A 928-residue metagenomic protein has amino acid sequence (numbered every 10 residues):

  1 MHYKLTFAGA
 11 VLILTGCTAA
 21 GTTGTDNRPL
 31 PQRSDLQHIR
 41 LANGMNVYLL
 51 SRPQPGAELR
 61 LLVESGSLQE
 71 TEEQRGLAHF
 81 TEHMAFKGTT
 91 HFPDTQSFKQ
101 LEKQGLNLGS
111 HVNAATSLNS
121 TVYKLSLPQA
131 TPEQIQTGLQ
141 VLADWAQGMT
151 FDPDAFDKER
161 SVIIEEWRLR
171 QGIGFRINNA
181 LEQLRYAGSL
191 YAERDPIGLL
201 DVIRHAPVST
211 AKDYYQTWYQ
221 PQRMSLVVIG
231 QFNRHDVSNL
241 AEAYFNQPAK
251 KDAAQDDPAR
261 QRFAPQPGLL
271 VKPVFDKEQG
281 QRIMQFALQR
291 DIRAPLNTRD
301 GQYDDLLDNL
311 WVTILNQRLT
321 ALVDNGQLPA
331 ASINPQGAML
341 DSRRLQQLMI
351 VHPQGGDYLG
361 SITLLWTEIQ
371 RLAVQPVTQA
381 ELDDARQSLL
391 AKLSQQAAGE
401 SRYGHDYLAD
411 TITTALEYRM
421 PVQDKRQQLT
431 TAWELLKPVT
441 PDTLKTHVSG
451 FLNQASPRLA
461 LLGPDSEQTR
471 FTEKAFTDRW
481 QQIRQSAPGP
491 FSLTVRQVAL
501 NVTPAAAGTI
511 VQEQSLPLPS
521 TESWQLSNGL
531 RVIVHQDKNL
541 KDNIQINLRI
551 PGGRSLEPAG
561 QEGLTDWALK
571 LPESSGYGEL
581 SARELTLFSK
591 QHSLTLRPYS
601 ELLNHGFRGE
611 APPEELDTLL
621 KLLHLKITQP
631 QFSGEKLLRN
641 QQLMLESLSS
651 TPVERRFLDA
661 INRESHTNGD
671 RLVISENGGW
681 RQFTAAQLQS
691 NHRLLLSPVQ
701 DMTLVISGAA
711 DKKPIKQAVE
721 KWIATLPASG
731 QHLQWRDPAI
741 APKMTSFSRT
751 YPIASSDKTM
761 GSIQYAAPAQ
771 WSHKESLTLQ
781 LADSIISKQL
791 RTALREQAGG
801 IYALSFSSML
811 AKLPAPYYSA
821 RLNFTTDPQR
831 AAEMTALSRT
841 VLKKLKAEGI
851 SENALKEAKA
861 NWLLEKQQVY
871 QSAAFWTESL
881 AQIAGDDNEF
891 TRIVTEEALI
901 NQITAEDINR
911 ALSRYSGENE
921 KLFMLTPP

Functional and structural regions predicted by a protein language model:
M1-A20: Gram-negative bacterial Sec-dependent N-terminal signal peptides
C17-V47, N233-G301, T320, A380-Q387 (+9 more regions): Proteolytic maturation boundary segments
L50, Q54-E70, G76-A78, T95-D144 (+12 more regions): M16 family metallopeptidases and their MPP-like homologs
L77-A85, W311, A568: Active-site His/Glu-centered metal-binding helix of metallohydrolases
Q100, G148-F151, A155-F156, L169 (+7 more regions): Peptidyl-prolyl cis-trans isomerase
A155-R223, V227-I229, R234-A241, K250-D252 (+3 more regions): Hydrophobic, small-residue-rich alpha-helical packing segments that form membrane-like cores
Y219, L696-S697: Flexible, low-complexity linker/tail segments at the boundary of structured domains
